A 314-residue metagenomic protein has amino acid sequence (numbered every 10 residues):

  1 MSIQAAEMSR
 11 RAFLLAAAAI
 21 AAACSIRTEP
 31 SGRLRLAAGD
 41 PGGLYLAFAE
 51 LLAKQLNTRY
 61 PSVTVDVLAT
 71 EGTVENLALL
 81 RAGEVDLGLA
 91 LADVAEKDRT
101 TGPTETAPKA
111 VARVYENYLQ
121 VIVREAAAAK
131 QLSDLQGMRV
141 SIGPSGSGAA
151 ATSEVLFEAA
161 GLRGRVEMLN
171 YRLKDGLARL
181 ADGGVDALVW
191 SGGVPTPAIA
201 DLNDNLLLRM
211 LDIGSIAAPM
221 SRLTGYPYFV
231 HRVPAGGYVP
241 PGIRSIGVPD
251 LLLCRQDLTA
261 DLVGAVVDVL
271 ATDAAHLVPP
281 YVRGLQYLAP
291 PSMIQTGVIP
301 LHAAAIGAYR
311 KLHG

Functional and structural regions predicted by a protein language model:
S2-I20: N-terminal secretory signal peptides and thylakoid transit peptides that target proteins across membranes
S25-R27: Bacterial signal peptide processing site
R33-R59, V63, N117-D182, A275 (+2 more regions): Bilobed "Venus flytrap"/periplasmic-binding protein-like clamshell domains and structurally analogous long
V67-A78, E167-R179, G193-V194: Short helix-initiation/N-cap motifs at beta->coil->alpha
E71-T73, G83-E96, L173, V189-T196 (+1 more regions): Beta->alpha turn/N-cap motifs
T104-V114, A235-R244: A structural signal for short loop-to-beta-strand junctions that line the ligand-binding cleft of periplasmic/secreted
Y118-A129, T224-P227, V239-L262: A bilobed periplasmic-binding-protein/Venus flytrap-type ligand-binding module shared by bacterial periplasmic
Y171, D175-D182, G192-L206, M210 (+4 more regions): An extracytoplasmic/periplasmic, membrane-proximal ligand-sensing/linker region
